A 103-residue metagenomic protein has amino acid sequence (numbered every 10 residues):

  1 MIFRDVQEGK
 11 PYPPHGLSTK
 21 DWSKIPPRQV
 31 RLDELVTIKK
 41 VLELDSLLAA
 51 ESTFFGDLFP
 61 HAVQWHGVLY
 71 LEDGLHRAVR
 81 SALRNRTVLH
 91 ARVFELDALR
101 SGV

Functional and structural regions predicted by a protein language model:
M1-T19: N-terminal leader/domain-start detector
H15-Y70, A82: Short alpha-helix boundary/capping and kink motifs at helix termini
F55-V103: A short, basic-hydrophobic beta/loop patch
